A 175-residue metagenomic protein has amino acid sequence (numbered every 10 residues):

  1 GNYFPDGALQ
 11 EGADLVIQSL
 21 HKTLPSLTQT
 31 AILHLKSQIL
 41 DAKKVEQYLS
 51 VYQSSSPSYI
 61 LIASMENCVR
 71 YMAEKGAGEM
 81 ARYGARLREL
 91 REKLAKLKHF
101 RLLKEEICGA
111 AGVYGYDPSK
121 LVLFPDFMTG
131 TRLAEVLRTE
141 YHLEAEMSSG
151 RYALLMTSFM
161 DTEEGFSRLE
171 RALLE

Functional and structural regions predicted by a protein language model:
G1-I107, P125: Conserved PLP-enzyme active-site core in the AAT-like
E92-E175: Conserved C-terminal alpha-helix-loop-beta "cap" of PLP-dependent enzymes that closes/shapes the active-site mouth
